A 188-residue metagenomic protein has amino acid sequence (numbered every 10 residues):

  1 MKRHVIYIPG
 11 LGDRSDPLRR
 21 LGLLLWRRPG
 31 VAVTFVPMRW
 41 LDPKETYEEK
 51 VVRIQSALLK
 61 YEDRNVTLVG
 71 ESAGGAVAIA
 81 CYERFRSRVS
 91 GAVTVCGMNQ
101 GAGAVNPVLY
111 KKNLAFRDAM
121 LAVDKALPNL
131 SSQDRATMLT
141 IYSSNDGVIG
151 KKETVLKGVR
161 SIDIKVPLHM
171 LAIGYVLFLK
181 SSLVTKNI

Functional and structural regions predicted by a protein language model:
M1-R3: Proline/glycine-enriched tight loop/beta-turn segments at coil->beta junctions that connect or precede beta-strands
V5-I8, D16, A32-F35, E49-T137 (+1 more regions): Serine-dependent carboxylesterase/thioesterase catalytic core of lipase-like alpha/beta-hydrolase/SGNH enzymes
I8-L11, S143: Glycine-rich His-Gly loop
R14-L21: The serine-hydrolase catalytic nucleophile loop
L21-R27, K152-K157: Short, aromatic/basic amphipathic alpha-helical patches
G22-D42: Conserved alpha/beta-hydrolase
K44, A102-V108, H169-L177: Short, charged, surface-exposed secondary-structure boundary motifs
Q133-I188: C-terminal catalytic-base region of ester-bond hydrolases, centering on the histidine of the charge-relay
